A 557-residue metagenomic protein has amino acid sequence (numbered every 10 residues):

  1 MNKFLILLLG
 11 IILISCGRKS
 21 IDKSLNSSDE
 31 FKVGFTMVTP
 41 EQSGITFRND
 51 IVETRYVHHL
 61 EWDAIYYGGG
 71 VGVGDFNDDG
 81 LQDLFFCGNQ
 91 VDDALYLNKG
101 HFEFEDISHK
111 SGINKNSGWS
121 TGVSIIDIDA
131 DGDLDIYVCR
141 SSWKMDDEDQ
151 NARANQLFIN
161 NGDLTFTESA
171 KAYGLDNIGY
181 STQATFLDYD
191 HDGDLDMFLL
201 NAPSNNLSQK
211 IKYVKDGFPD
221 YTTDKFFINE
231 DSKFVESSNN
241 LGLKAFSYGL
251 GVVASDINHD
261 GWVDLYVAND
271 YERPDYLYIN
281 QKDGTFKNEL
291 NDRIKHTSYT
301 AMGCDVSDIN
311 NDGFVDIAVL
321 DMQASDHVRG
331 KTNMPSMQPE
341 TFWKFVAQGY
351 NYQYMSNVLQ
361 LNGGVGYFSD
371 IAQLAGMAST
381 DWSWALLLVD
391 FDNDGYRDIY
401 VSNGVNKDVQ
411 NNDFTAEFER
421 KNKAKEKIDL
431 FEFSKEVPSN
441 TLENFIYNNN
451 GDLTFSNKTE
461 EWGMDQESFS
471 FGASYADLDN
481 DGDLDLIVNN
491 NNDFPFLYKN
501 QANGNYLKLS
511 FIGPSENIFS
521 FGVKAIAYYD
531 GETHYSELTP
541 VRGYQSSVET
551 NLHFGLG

Functional and structural regions predicted by a protein language model:
G17-T36, Q42-S43, D50-L60, S439-F445 (+2 more regions): Gly/Ser/Thr/Pro-enriched helix-cap/hinge segments flanking short amphipathic alpha-helices
G34-R55, W62-D63, E105-W119, T167-G179 (+10 more regions): Short loop/turn motifs that recur once per blade in beta-propeller domains
F35, D79-G88, L134-R140, M197-N201 (+4 more regions): Hydrophobic beta-strand segments that make up the repeating blades of beta-propeller and related beta-repeat
F35, D92-I107, D146-S169, S208-S237 (+6 more regions): Beta-propeller blade repeat segments, especially FG-GAP/WD-type strand-to-loop junctions in 6- to 7-bladed propeller
Y67, V91, W119, S124 (+11 more regions): Beta-rich catalytic cores
G68-D78, L97, S120-A130, I159 (+10 more regions): Beta-propeller blade termini
K110-I128, V138-Y189, S204-G217, Y221-T223: Asp-box/WD-like beta-propeller blade repeats and closely related beta-sheet repeat scaffolds
C139-A152, L200-P219, A324-G349, V405-P438: Short, conserved, GDST-rich strand-edge loop motifs in beta-rich repeat architectures
